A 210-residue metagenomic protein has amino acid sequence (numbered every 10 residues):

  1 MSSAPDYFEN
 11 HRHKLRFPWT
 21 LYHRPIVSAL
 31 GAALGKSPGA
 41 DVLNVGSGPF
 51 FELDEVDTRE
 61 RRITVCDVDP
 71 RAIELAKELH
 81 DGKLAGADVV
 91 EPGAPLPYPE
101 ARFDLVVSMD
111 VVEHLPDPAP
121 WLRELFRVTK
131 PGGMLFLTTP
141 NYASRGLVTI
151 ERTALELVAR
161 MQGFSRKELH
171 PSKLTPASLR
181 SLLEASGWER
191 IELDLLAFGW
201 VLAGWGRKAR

Functional and structural regions predicted by a protein language model:
M1-P99, L122, E168-L182, D194-W205: Conserved N-terminal segment of class I S-adenosyl-L-methionine
V107: A conserved beta-strand element that flanks and buttresses the S-adenosyl-L-methionine
D110-H114: A short His-aromatic
P116-P120, L147: Short N-terminal helix/helix-N-cap motif within the alpha/beta-hydrolase-1
A119-M134: A short glycine-rich, Lys/Arg-flanked "PGG" loop and its adjoining helix->strand segment in the class I
F136-V158: Conserved class I S-adenosyl-L-methionine
R152-S172: SAM-dependent methyltransferase
